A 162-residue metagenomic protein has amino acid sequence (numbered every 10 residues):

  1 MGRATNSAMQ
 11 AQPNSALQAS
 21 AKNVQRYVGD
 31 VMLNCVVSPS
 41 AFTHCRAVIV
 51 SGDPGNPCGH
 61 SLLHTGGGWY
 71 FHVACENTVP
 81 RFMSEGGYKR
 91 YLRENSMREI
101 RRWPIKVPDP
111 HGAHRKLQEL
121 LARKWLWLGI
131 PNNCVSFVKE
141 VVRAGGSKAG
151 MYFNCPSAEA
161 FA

Functional and structural regions predicted by a protein language model:
T5-V36, G67, H114-A162: Activation targets extended, charge/polar-rich intrinsically disordered C-terminal tails
N6, Q10-R101: Glycine-rich catalytic cores of cysteine/serine-nucleophile enzymes that process amide/ester linkages in cell-envelope
G52, E99-P104, L121-G129: Second-shell loop/turn segments in exported
V73, V107, G129-P131: Short, isolated positions within intrinsically disordered regulatory regions of eukaryotic proteins
S84, P108-D109, N133: Helix N-cap and loop-to-helix transition residues
P104-R115: A structural motif
